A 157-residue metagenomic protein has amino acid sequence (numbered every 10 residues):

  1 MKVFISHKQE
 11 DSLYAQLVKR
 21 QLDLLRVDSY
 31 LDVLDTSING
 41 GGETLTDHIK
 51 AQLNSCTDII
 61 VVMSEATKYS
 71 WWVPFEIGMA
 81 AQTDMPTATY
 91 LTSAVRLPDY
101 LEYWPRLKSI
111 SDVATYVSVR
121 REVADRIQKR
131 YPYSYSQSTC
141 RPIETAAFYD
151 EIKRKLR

Functional and structural regions predicted by a protein language model:
M1-C56, C140-R157: Conserved N-terminal substructure of TIR/SEFIR domains
V3, L13, A94-R157: C-terminal interaction surface of TIR/SEFIR-family domains
Q16-K19, W72-P74, E102: Short amphipathic alpha-helical segments
L24, D28, G78-S93: Arginine/glycine-rich "motif VI" loop of SF2 helicases in the C-terminal RecA-like domain
T44-D47, E76-I77, E102-R106: Short low-complexity, flexible loop/linker segments enriched in glycine and/or proline with clustered acidic
T57-V61: Inter-motif core of Ras-like GTPase G domains
E65-A66, Y90-L97: Short beta-alpha junction loops
E65-T83: Conserved TIR/SEFIR loop-to-helix hotspot centered on a Trp-containing motif with a nearby acidic residue
